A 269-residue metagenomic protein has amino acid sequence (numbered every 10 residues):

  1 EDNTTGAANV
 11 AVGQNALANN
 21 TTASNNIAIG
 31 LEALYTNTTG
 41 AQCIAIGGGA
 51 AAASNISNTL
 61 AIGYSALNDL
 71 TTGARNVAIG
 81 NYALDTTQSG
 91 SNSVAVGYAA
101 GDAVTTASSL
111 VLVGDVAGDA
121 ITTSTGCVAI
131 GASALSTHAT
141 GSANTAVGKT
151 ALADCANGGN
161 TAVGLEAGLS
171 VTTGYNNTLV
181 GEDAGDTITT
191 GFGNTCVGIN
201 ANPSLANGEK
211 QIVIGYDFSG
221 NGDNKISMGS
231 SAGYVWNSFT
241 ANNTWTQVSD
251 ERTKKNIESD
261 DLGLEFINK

Functional and structural regions predicted by a protein language model:
E1-S249: Glycine- and small/polar-enriched repetitive beta-structure motifs of secreted/surface proteins
L34, G168, V248-K269: Intramolecular chaperone/auto-protease modules of tailspike-like proteins
